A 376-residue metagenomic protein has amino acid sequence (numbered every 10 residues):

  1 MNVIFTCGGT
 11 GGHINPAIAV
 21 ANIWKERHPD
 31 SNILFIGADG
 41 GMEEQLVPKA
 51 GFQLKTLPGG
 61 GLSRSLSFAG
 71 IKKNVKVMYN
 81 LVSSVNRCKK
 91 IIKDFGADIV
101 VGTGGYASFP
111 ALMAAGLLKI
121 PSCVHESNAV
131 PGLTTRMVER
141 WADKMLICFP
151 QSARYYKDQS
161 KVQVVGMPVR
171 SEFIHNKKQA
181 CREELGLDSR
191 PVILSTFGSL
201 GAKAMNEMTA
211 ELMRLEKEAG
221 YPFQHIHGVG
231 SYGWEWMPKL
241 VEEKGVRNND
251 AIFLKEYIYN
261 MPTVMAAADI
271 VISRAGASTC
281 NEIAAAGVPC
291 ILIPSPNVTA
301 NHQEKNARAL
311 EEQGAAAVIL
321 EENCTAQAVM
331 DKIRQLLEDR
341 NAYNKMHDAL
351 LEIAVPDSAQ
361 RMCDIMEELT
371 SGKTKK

Functional and structural regions predicted by a protein language model:
N2-T10, D30-S83, S231-G233, E322: Conserved nucleotide-sugar phosphate-binding/catalytic loop shared by glycosyltransferases and other
M42, Q53, G116-K178: Active-site-proximal region of nucleotide-activated glycan assembly enzymes, centered on histidine/acidic-rich loops
L46, K178-V271, E304-A307, E312 (+1 more regions): Donor-nucleotide binding loops and adjacent catalytic segments primarily of GT-B fold Leloir glycosyltransferases
F52, I120-P121, D269-I270, G287-S295 (+1 more regions): Structural loop-to-beta junction motif characteristic of Rossmann-like glycosyltransferase folds
R87-V100, S108-C123, R136-R140: Glycosyltransferases and closely related glycan-assembly transferases that use nucleotide-activated donors
A97-I99, P262, A266-C280, V288-P289: Acidic donor-binding loop of glycosyltransferase active sites
A342-P356: A short, well-ordered alpha-helix in the C-terminal region of glycosyltransferases
V355-K376: C-terminal alpha-helical cap of glycosyltransferases
